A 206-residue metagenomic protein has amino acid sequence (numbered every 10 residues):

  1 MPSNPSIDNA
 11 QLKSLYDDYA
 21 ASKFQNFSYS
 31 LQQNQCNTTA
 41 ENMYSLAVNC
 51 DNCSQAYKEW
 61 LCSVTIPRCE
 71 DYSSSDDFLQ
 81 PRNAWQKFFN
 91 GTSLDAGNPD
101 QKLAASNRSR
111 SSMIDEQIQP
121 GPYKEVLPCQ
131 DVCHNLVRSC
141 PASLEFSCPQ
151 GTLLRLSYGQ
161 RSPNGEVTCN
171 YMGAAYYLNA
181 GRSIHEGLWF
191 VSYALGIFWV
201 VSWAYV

Functional and structural regions predicted by a protein language model:
M1-L178: Mature extracellular/luminal domains of secreted and GPI-anchored eukaryotic proteins, especially small
A180-V206: Cleavable C-terminal sorting propeptides in eukaryotic secreted/cell-surface proteins
